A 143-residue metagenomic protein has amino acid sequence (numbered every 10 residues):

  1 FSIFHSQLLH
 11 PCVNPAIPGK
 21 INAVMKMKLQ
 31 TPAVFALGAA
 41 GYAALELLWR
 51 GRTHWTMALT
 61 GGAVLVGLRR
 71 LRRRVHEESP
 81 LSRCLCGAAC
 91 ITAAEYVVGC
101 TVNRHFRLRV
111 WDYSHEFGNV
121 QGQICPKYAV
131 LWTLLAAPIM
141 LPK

Functional and structural regions predicted by a protein language model:
F1-L8: Short, basic, low-complexity termini and linkers enriched in Ser/Thr/Gly/Pro that act as targeting/leader peptides
V13, G19-K143: Aromatic-rich, lipid-facing transmembrane alpha helices and their immediate juxtamembrane interface loops in integral
